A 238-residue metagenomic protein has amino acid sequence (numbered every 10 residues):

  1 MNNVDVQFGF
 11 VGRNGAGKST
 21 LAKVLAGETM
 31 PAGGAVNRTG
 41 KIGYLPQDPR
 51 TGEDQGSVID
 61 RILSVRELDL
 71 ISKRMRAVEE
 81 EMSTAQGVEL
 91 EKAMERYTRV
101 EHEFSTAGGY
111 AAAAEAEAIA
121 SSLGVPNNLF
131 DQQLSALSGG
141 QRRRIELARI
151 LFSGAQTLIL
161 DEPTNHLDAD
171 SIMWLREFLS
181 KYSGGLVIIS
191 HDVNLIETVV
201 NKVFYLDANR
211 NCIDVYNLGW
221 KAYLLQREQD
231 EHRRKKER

Functional and structural regions predicted by a protein language model:
M1-K236: ABC ATP-binding cassette signature C-motif
